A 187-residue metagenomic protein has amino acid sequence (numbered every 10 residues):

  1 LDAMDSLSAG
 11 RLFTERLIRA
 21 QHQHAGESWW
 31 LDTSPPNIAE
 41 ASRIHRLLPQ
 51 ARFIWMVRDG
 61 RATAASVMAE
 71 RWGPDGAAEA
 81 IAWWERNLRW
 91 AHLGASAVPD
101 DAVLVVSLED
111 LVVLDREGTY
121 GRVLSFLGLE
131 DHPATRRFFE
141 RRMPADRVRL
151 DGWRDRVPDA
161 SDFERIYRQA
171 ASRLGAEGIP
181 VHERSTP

Functional and structural regions predicted by a protein language model:
L1-D32, N37, Q169, R173 (+1 more regions): PAPS-dependent sulfation machinery
D2, G10-R19, A65-M68, A78-E85 (+3 more regions): Generic detector of well-ordered alpha-helical segments enriched in charged/polar residues, highlighting helical
A3, A9, T14-R16, W29 (+4 more regions): Sparse, context-dependent recognition of short Cys/His-centered cofactor- or disulfide-binding micro-motifs
M4-R11, S34, I81, V113 (+2 more regions): Generic detection of long, well-ordered alpha-helical segments
I18-A134: PAPS-dependent sulfotransferase catalytic domain
M68-R71, H92-S96, A102, E117-P187: PAPS-dependent sulfotransferases, especially Golgi type II membrane carbohydrate sulfotransferases
